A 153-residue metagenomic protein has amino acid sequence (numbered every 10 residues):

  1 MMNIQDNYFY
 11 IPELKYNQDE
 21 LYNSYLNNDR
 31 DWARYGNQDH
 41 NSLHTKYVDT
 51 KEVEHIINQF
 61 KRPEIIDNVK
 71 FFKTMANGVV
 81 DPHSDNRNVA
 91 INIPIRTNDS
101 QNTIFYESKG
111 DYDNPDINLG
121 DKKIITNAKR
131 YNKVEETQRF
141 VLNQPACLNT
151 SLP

Functional and structural regions predicted by a protein language model:
M1-E64, N68-F71, V79: Non-heme Fe(II)/2-oxoglutarate
F9, E20-Y22, N88, N114-I117 (+1 more regions): Low-complexity, compositionally biased segments
I65-D67, F72-P145: Catalytic core of non-heme Fe(II) oxygenases with the double-stranded beta-helix
Q144-P153: Terminal, low-complexity interaction segments
